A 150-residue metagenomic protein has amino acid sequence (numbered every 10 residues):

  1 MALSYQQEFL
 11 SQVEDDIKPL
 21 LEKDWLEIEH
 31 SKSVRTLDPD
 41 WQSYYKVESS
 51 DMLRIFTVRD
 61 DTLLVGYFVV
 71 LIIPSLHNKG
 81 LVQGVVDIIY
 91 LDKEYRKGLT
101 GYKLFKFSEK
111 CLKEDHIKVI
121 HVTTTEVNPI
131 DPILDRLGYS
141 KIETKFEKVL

Functional and structural regions predicted by a protein language model:
M1-P39: Short amphipathic alpha-helix that is part of the acyltransferase structural core
Y45-T57: A short helix-loop-beta-strand connector motif used in the catalytic cores of GNAT acetyltransferases and, in some
T57, L63-I72: Conserved beta-strand in the GNAT
P74-V86, I142: A conserved beta-turn-beta hairpin within the catalytic core of GNAT-like acetyltransferases that forms part
D87-K97: A short, internal acetyl-CoA/4′-phosphopantetheine-binding micro-motif in the GNAT/acyltransferase core
K97-K110: Conserved acetyl-CoA-binding loop-helix of GNAT-fold acetyltransferases
I120-D131: Conserved beta-strand-loop-alpha-helix junction that forms the acyl-donor binding cleft
T123-T124, S140-L150: Conserved catalytic-core motifs of GNAT/GCN5-like acyltransferases
